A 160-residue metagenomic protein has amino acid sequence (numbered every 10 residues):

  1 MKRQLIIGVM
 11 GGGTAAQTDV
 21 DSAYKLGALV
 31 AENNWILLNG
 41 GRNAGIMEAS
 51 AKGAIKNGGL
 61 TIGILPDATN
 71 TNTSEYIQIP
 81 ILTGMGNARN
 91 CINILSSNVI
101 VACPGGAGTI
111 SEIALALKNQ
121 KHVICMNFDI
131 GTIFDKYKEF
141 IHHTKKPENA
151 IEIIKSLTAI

Functional and structural regions predicted by a protein language model:
M1-I62: Glycine-rich beta-alpha loop segments
L5-I7, K121-I124: Hydrophobic beta-strand segments of well-ordered beta-sheets in folded domains
A16, N70-T71, T132, A150: Flexible, glycine-rich phosphate/dinucleotide-binding loops and adjacent beta-alpha linkers at cofactor/substrate
D21, G41-L115, N119, N127-I130: Acidic/glycine-enriched connector segments
A23-L26, R89-N90, A150, I154: Generic hydrophobic alpha-helical segments
P80-G84, M126, I141-I153: Short acidic-hydrophobic, aromatic-tinged amphipathic segments that line or gate anion-handling sites
K136-F140: Acidic, glycine-centered active-site loop in nucleotide-sugar glycosyltransferases
I154-I160: Short, hydrophobic alpha-helical segments
